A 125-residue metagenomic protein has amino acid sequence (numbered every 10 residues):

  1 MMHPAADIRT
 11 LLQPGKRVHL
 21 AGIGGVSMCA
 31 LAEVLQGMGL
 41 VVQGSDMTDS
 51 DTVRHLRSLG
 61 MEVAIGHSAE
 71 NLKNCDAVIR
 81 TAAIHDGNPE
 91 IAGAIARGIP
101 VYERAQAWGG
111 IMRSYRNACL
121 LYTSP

Functional and structural regions predicted by a protein language model:
M1-A107: N-terminal leader/targeting and accessory segments in enzymes
V18, A118-C119: Conserved hydrophobic helix-helix packing surfaces used for dimerization/oligomerization
P100, R116-N117: Proline-centered loop/turn at the N-terminus of a beta-strand
G110-Y115: Phosphate-binding P-loop
Y122-P125: Conserved small/polar residues in nucleotide/adenosyl-binding loops
